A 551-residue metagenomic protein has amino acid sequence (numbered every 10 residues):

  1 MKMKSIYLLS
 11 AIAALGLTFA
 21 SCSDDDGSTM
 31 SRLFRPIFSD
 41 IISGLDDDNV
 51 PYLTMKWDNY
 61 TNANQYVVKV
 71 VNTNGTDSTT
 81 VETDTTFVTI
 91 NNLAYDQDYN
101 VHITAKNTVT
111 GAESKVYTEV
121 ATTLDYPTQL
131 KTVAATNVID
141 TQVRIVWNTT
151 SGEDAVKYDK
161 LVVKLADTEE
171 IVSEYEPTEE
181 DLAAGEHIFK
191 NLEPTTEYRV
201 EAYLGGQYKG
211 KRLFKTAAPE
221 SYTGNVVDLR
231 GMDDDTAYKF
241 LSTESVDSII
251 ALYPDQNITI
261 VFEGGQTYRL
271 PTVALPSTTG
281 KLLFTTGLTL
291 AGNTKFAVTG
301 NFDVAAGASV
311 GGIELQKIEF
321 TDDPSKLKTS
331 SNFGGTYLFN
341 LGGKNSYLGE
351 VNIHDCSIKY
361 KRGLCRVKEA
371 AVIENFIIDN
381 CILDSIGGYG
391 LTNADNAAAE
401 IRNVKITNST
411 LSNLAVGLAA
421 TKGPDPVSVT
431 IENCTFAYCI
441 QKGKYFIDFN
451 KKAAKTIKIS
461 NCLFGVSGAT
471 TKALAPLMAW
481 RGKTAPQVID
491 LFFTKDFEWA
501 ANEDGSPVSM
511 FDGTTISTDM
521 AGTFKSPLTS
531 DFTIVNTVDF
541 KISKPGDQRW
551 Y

Functional and structural regions predicted by a protein language model:
L17-S21: C-terminal motif of bacterial Sec signal peptides marking the signal peptidase cleavage site
S23-N62, Y95, T110-D154, P194 (+1 more regions): Pro/Thr/Ser/Gly-rich low-complexity, intrinsically disordered linker/stalk tracts
P51-L53, D58-V71, N148-S173: Solvent-exposed loop/turn segments flanking beta-strands in beta-repeat/beta-sandwich domains
S78-T85, Y175-A183: Short beta-strand segments within Ig-like beta-sandwich modules, predominantly Fibronectin type-III
I90-A112, F189-G210: Beta-strand-rich modules
L213-D247: Right-handed parallel beta-helix/beta-solenoid
D233-D234, Y238-L282, G287-T299: N-terminal extracellular ligand-recognition/capping segment immediately after the signal peptide
K281-L282, T286-Y551: Extracellular beta-rich repeat passengers
